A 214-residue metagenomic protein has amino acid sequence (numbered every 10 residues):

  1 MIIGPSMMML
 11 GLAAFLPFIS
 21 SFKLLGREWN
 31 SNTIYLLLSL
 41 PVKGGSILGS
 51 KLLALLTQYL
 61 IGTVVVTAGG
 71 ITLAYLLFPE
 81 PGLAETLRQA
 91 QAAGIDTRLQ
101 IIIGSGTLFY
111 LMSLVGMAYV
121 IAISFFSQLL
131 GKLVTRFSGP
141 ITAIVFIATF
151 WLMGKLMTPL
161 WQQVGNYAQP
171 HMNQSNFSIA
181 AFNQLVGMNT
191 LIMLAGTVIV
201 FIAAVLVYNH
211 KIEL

Functional and structural regions predicted by a protein language model:
M1-T33, G44-L214: Hydrophobic alpha-helical transmembrane segments of membrane proteins
